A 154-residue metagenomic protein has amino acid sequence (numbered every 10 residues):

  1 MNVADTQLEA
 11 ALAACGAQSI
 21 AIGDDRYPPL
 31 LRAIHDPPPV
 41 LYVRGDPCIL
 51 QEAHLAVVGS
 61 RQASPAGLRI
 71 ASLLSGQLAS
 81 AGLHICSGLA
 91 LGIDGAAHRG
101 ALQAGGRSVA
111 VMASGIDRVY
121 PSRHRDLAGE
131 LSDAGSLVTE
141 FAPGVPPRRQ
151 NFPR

Functional and structural regions predicted by a protein language model:
A10-R154: Glycine-biased, small-residue-rich flexible motifs in mid-sequence functional cores and linkers
